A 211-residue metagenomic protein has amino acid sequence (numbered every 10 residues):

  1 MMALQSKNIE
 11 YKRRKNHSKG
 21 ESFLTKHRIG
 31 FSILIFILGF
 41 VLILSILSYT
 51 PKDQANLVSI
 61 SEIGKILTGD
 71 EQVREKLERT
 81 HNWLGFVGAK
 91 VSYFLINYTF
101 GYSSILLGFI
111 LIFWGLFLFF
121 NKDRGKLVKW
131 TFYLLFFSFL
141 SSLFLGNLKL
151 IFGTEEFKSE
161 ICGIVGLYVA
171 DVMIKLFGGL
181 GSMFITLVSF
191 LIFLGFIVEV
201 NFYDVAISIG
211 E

Functional and structural regions predicted by a protein language model:
M1-E211: Alpha-helical transmembrane segments used as membrane anchors
